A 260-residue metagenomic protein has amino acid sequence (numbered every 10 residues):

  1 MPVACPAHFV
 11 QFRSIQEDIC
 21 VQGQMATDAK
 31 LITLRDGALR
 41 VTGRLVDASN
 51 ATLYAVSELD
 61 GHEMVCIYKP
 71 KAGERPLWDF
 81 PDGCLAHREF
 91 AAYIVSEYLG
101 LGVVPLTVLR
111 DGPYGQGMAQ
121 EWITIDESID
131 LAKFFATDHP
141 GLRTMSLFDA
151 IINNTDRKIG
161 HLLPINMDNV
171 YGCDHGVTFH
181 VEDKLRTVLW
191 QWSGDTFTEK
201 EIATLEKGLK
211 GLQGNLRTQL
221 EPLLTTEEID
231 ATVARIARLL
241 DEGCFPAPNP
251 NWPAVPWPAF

Functional and structural regions predicted by a protein language model:
A4-A7: Ala/Thr-enriched low-complexity intrinsically disordered regions
F12-L34: Juxta-kinase regulatory segment immediately upstream of eukaryotic protein kinase catalytic domains
D18, T124-F148, R238-F260: Repeat-unit-sized solenoid/scaffold elements
K30, K69-K71, K133, K158 (+3 more regions): Context-gated lysine
T33-K133, T137-T155, I159-G160, I165-Y171: Conserved ATP-binding subdomain of kinase catalytic cores across diverse folds
R44, P81, I165-F260: C-terminal catalytic region of ATP-dependent kinase domains
